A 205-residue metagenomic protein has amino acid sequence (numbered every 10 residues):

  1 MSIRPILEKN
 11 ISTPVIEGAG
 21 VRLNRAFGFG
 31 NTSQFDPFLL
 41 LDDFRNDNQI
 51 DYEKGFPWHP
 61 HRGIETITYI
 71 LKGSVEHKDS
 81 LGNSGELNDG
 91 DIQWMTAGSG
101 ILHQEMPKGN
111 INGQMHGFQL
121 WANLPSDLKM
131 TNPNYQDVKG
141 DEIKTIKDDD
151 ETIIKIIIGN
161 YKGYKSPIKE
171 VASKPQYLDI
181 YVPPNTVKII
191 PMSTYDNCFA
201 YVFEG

Functional and structural regions predicted by a protein language model:
M1-R25: Hydrophobic alpha-helical membrane-insertion signals
E17-L71, I143-I189: A short glycine-rich, His/Asp/Glu-containing loop-to-beta-strand
F35, R62-I64, T96-G98, M115-G117: Short, solvent-exposed loop/turn segments at the edges of secondary structure
R62-G82, D89-I92, L102, P183-T186 (+1 more regions): Glycine- and acidic-residue-biased ligand/ion/polar-headgroup-sensing regions
L81-N88, P107-G109, N134-D137: "Short basic amphipathic alpha-helical interaction patches in structured regions
G85, D91-Q93, H103, H116-F118 (+4 more regions): Generic beta-strand structural signal
G98-L128: Ligand-binding loop in jelly-roll beta-barrel domains
L124-T152: Long amphipathic alpha-helical segments that form oligomerization/scaffold cores
